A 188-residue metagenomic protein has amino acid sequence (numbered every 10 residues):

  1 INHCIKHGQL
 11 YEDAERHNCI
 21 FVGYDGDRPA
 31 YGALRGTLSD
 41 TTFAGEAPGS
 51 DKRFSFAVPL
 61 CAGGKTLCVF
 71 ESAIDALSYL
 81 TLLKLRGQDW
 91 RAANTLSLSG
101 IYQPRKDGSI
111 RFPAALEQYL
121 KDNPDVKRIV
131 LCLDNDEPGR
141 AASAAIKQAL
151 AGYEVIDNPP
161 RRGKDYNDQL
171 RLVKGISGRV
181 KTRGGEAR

Functional and structural regions predicted by a protein language model:
I1-C61: Basic, glycine-enriched DNA-binding surface that flanks or lies within the catalytic cores of DNA
R16-N18, G63-G64, A73, A92: A structure-centric signal for secondary-structure junctions around beta-strands
I20-V22, L67-F70: Short pre-functional
A47-P48, F70, D107-R111: Conserved phosphate-coordination/catalytic loops
G63-L67, R128-V130: Short active-site oxyanion
E71-S72, N135: Helix N-cap/beta->alpha junction signal
I74-S78: Short amphipathic alpha-helical face segments that pack within enzyme cores and frequently flank/anchor catalytic
T81-R188: TOPRIM fold recognition
